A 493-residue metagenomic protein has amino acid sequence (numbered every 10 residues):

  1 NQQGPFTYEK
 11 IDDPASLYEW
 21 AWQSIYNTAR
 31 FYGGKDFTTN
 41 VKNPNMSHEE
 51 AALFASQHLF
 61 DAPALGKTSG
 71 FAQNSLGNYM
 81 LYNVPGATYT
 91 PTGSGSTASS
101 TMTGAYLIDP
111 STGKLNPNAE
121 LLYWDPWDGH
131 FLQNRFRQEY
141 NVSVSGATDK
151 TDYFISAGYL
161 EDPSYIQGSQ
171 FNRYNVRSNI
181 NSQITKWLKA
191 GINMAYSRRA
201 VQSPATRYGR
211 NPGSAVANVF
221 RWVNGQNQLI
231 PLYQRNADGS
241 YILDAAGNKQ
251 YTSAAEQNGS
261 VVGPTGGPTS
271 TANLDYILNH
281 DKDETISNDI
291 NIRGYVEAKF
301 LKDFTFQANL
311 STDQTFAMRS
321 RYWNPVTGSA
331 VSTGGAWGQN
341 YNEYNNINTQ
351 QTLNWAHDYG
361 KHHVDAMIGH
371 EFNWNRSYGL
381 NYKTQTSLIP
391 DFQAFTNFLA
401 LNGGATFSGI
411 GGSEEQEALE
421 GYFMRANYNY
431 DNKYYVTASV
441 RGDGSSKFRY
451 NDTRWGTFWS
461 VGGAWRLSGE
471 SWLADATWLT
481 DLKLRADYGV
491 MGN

Functional and structural regions predicted by a protein language model:
N1, R137-E139, D152, G158-P163: A beta-strand signature from Gram-negative outer-membrane beta-barrel systems, especially the internal plug domain
Q2-L121, N134, S164-S169, N175 (+4 more regions): Surface-exposed loop/interface segments of Gram-negative outer-membrane beta-barrel transport/assembly proteins
D125-W127: N-terminal entry motif of extracellular EGF-like repeats
H130-R135, V144-T148: Outer-membrane beta-barrel initiation region
Q138-V142, Y174-S178, I290-G294, N345-Q351 (+4 more regions): Hydrophobic, lipid-facing positions within transmembrane beta-strands of outer-membrane proteins
S145-D149, N181-Q183, W187, E297-K299 (+4 more regions): Structural signature of outer-membrane beta-barrel channels/translocons
A157-P163, V436-S446, A486: Transmembrane beta-strand segments that form the barrel wall of outer-membrane beta-barrel proteins
V296, L301-D313, L419-S446: Glycine/serine-rich loop-strand microenvironments at binding/catalytic pocket rims
